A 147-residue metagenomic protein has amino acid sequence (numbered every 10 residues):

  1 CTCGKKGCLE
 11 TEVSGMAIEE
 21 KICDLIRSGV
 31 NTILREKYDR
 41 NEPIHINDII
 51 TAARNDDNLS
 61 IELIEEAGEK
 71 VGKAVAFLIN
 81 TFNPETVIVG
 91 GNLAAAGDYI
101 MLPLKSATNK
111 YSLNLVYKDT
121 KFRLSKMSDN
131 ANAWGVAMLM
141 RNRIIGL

Functional and structural regions predicted by a protein language model:
C1: Short cysteine-rich clusters marking metal-coordination/redox-active sites
K5-L147: ATP-binding/phosphotransfer module of carbohydrate and carboxylate kinases, centering on a glycine-rich
